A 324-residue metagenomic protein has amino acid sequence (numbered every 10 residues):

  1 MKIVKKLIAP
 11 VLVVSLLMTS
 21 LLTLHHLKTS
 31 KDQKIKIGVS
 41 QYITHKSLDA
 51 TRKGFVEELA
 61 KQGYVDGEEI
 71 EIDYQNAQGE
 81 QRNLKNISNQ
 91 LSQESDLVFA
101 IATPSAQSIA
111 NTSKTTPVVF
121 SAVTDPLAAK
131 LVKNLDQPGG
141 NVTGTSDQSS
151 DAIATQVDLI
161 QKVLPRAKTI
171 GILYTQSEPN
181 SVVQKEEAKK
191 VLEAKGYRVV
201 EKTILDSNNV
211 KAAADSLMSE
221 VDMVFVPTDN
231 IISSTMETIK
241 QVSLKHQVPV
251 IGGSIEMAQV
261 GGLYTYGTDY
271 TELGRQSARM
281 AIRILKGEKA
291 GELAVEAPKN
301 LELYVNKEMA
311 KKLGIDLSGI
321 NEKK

Functional and structural regions predicted by a protein language model:
M1-K36: Short, low-complexity disordered leader/linker segments with a strong preference for bacterial N-terminal type II
I37, F55, S146-L192, A294-M309: An alpha-beta-alpha
G38-V56, Q62, D73-R82, S254: Extracytoplasmic "Venus flytrap"
E71-S92, T203-L217: Structural motif
Q78-V132, D229-L244, V248, G253: Beta-alpha junction/loop-to-helix N-cap segments that form part of ligand/metal-binding clefts
P126-A167, D269-E288: Hydrophobic alpha-helical segments within soluble ligand-binding/sensing domains
P179-S243, Q247-V248: Pocket-lining segment of extracytoplasmic ligand-binding domains
K286-K324: Hinge/cleft segment of the Venus flytrap/periplasmic-binding protein
